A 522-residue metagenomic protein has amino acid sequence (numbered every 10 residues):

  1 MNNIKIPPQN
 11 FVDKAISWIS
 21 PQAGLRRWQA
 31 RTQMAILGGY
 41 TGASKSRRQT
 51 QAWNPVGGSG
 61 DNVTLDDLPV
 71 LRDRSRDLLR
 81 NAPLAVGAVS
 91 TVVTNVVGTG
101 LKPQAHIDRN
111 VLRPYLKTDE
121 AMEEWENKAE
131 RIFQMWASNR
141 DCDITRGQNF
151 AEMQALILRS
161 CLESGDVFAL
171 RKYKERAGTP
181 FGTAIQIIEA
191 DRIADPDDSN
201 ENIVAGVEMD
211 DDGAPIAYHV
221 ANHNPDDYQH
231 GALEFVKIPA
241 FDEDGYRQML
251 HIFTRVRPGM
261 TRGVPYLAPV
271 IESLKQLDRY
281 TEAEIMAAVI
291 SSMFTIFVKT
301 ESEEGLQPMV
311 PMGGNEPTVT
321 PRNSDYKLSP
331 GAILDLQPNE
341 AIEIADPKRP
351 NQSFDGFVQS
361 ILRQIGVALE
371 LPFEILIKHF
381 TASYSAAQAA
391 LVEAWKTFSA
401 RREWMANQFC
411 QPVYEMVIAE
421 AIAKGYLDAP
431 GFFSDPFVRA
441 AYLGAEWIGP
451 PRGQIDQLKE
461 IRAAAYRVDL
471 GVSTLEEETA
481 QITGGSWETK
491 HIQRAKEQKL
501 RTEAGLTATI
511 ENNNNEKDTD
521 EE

Functional and structural regions predicted by a protein language model:
M1-C161: Extended, helix-rich architectural segments
N2-I4, Q9-A15, I19, A23-L25 (+7 more regions): Activation/maturation switch segments at domain boundaries
T50-N54, Q148-Q154, K172-I188, E303-P321 (+2 more regions): Charge-rich, acidic-biased intrinsically disordered regions
T91-I252, R467: Structured, mid-chain assembly/scaffold modules that mediate subunit interfaces within large macromolecular complexes
Q148, K172-Y173, A287-T295, L376-F380 (+3 more regions): Short coil/turn segments at secondary-structure boundaries
G213, I365, E478: Acidic/polar, glycine-anchored loop/turn motif associated with catalytic or activation segments that engage anionic
Y246-A387: Extended, charged amphipathic alpha-helical segments
A332-I455: Surface-exposed loop-to-helix/strand elements on domain peripheries
